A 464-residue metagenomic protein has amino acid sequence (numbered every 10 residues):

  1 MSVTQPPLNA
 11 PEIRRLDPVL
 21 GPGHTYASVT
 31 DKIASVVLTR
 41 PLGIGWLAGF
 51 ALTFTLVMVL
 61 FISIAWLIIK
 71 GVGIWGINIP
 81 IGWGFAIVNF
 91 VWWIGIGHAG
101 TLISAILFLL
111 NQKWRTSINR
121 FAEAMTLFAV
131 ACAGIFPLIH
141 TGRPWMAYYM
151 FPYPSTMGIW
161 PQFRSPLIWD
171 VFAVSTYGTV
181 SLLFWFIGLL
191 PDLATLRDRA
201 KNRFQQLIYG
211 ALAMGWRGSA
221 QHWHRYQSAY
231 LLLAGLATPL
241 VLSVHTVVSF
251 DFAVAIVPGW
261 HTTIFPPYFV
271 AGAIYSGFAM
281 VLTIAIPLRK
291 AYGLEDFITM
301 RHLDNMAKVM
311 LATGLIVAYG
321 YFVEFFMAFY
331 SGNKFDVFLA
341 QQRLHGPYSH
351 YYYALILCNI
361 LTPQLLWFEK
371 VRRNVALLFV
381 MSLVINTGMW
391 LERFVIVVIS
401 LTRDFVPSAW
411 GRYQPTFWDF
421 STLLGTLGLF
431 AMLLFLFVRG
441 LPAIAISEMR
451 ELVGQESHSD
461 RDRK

Functional and structural regions predicted by a protein language model:
M1-W46, A147-Q162, D192-S228, R301 (+2 more regions): Extramembrane terminal tails and long inter-domain/linker segments of multi-pass membrane proteins
S2-H24, I64-W75, P80-W83, F90-Q221 (+2 more regions): Transmembrane-helix bundle segments that line or gate the permeation/cavity pathway in multi-pass membrane proteins
S35-R40, I44-I64, S155-A354, E451 (+1 more regions): Long, contiguous internal "core" modules enriched in hydrophobic/ aromatic residues
L60-W66, G134-P144, G320-M327, M389-I399: C-terminal TM-helix exit segments that contain a strictly Trp-centered aromatic cap at the helix terminus
V91-H98, F163-L182, A273, S349-I360 (+1 more regions): Hydrophobic alpha-helical transmembrane segments
A99-N111, Y177-A194, M280-K290, I360-A376 (+1 more regions): Transmembrane alpha-helical segments in integral membrane proteins
V257-H261, N333, V371-R372, V397-F417: Extracellular/periplasmic helix-loop-helix junctions in multi-pass membrane proteins
L377-T387: Central hydrophobic cores of alpha-helical transmembrane segments in multi-pass integral membrane proteins
